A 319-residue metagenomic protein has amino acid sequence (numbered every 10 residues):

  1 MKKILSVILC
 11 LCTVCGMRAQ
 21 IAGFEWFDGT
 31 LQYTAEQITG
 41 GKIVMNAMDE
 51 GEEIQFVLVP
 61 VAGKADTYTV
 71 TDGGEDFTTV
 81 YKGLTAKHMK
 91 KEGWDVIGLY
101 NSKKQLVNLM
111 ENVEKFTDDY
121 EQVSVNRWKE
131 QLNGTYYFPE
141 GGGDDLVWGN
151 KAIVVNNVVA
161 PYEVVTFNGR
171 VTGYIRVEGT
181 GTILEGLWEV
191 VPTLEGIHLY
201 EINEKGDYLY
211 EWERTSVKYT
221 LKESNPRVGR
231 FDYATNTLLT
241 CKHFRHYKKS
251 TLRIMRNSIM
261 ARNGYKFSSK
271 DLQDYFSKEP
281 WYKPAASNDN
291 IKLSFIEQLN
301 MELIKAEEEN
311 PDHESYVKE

Functional and structural regions predicted by a protein language model:
M1-G23: Bacterial Sec-dependent N-terminal signal peptides
G23, F27-A35, G40-M48, V57-E130 (+2 more regions): Beta-sheet ligand-binding and adhesion/scaffold domains
Q131, P226, L239, Y247-S258 (+3 more regions): Extracytoplasmic/secreted proteins, especially bacterial periplasmic and envelope-associated proteins
E140, D144-K151, V155-E163: Eukaryotic N-terminal intrinsically disordered, low-complexity regulatory regions
E140, R256-I259, N263, E308-P311: Sec/Tat-exported extracytoplasmic proteins
F231-C241, P284-A286: Acidic/histidine-rich, surface-exposed loop or edge segments in extracytoplasmic proteins
H243-P284: Amphipathic alpha-helical packing elements
F267, Y275-E319: Compact alpha-helical subdomains of small soluble proteins
